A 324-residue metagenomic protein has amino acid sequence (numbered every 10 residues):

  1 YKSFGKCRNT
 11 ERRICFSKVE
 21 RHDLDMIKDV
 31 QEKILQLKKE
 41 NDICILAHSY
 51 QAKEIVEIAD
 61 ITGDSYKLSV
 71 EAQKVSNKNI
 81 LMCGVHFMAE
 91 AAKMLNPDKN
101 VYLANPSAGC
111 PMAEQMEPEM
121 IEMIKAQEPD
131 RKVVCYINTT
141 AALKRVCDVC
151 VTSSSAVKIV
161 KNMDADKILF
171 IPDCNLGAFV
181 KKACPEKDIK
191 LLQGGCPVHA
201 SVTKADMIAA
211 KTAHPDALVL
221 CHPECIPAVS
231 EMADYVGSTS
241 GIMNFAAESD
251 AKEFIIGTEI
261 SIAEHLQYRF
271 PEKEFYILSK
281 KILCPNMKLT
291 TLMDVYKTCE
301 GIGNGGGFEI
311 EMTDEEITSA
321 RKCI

Functional and structural regions predicted by a protein language model:
V19, D23-I256, I262-I324: Active-site loop-to-helix "anion-binding N-cap" substructures in soluble metabolic enzymes
